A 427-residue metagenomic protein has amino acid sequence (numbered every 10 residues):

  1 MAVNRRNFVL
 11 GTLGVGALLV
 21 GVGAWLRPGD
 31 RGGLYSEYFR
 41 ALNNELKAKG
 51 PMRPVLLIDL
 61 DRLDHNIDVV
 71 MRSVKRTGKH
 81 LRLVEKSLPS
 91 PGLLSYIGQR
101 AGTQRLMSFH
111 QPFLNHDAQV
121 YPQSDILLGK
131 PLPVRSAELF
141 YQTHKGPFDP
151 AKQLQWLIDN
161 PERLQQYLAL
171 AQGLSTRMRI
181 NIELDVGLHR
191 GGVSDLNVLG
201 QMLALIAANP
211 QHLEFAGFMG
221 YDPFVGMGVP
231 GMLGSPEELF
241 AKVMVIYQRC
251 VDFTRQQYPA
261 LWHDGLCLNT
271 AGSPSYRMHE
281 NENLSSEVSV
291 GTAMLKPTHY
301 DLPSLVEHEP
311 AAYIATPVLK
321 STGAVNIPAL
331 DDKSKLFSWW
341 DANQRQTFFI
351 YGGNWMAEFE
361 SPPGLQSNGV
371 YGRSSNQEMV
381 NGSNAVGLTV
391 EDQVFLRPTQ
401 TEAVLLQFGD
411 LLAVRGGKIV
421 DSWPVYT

Functional and structural regions predicted by a protein language model:
A2-Q142, W423, T427: A charged N-terminal "starter" segment
T12, G173, R179, D185-V306: Active-site loop/helix belt of alpha/beta enzymes
K47-D59, S124-L127, K145-Q155, V229-A241: Glycine-rich tight-turn/loop motif centered on a GG-T
V55-R62, E85, L128, L132 (+6 more regions): Catalytic cores of large soluble enzymes that bind and process phosphate-bearing ligands
I58-H65, L88, G92, E162 (+5 more regions): Conserved active-site and cofactor/substrate-binding residues in soluble primary-metabolism enzymes
V70, Y167, Y247: Aromatic/hydrophobic pocket-lining residues that form π-stacking "cages" and hydrophobic walls in ligand
L83-G228: Active-site-proximal beta-alpha core segment in soluble small-molecule metabolic enzymes
A241-T427: Active-site anion/phosphate-binding pocket segments in diverse small-molecule metabolic enzymes
